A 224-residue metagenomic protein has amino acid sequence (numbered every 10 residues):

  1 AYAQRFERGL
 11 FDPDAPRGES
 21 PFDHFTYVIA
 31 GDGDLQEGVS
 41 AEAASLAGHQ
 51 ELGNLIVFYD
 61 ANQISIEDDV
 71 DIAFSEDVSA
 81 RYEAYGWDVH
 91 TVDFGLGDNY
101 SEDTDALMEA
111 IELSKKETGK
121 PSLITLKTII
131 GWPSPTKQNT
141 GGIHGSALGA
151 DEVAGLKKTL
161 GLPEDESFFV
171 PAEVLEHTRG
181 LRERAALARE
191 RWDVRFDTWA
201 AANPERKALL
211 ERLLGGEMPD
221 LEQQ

Functional and structural regions predicted by a protein language model:
A1-L181: Glycine-rich ThDP/TPP pyrophosphate-binding loop and its adjacent helix/strand module within ThDP-dependent enzymes
A1-T26, T178-Q224: Thiamine diphosphate
